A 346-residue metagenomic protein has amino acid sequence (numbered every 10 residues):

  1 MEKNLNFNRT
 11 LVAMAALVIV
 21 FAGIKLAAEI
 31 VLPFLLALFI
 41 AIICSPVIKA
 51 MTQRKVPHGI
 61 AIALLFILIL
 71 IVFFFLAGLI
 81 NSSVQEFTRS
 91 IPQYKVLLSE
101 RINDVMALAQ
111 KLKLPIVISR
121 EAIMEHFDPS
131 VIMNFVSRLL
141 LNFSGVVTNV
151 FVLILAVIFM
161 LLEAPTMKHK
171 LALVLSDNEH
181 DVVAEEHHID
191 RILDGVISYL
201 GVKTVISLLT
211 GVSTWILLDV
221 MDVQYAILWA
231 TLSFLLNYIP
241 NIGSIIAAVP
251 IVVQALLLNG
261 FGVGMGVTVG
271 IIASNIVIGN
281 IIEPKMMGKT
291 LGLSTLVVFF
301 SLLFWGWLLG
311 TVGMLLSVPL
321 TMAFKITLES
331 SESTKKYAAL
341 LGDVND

Functional and structural regions predicted by a protein language model:
M1-S82, V157, I189, T321-M322 (+1 more regions): Anchoring transmembrane alpha helix of integral membrane proteins
E2-V20, V84-M106, R138-A156, H180 (+2 more regions): Hydrophobic alpha-helical transmembrane segments
N4, N8, F21-A28, I48 (+8 more regions): Alpha-helical membrane-interface segments at transmembrane helix boundaries
M14-I19, G23, A63-L76, V147-V150 (+10 more regions): Generic alpha-helical transmembrane segments of integral inner-membrane proteins, especially permease/transport modules
A28-L36, V220-T231, N259-V267, L293-V298 (+1 more regions): Membrane-water interface of transmembrane alpha-helices in multipass transporters/channels
A50-R54, F75-I154, A164, K170-V174: Juxtamembrane membrane-interface segments in integral membrane proteins
G145-A255, F261-V267: Alpha-helical transmembrane segments and their immediate interhelical loop/hinge regions in multi-pass membrane
G264-D346: Hydrophobic alpha-helical transmembrane segments of membrane transport and translocation systems, primarily multi-pass
